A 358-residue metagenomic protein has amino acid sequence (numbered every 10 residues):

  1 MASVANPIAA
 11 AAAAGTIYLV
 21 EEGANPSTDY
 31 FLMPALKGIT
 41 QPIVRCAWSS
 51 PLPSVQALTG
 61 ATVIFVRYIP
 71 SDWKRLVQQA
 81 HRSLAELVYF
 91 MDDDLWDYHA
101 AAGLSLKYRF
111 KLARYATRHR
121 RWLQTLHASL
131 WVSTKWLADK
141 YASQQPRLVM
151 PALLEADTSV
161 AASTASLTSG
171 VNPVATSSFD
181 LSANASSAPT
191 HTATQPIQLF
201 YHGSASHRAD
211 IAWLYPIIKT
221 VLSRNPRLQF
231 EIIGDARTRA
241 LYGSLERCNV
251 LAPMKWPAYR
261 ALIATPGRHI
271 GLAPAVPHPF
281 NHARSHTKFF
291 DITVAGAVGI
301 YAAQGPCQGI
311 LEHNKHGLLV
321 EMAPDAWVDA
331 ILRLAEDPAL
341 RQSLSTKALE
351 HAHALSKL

Functional and structural regions predicted by a protein language model:
M1-W73: N-terminal pre-catalytic "stem/leader" segment of glycosyltransferase-like enzymes
Y18-G38, A152-L167, N172-A175, D180-L181 (+1 more regions): Conserved catalytic-core segment of nucleotide-activated headgroup transferases in glycan assembly
Q79-R82, L95, R109-S129: Membrane-proximal helix-turn-helix segments that form the acceptor-binding/catalytic region of lipid-linked
H81-A100: Active-site proximal beta-strand in glycosyltransferases
D97, A209, W256-V294, I300-G309: Nucleotide-sugar-dependent
R120-L148, A156-A162, R237: A short, active-site helix/loop in glycosyltransferases that binds the activated sugar's phosphate group
L311-P324, R333-P338: Conserved acidic donor-binding segment of nucleotide-sugar-dependent glycosyltransferases
M322, P338-L358: A charged, aromatic-enriched C-terminal amphipathic alpha-helix characteristic of glycosyltransferases across folds
